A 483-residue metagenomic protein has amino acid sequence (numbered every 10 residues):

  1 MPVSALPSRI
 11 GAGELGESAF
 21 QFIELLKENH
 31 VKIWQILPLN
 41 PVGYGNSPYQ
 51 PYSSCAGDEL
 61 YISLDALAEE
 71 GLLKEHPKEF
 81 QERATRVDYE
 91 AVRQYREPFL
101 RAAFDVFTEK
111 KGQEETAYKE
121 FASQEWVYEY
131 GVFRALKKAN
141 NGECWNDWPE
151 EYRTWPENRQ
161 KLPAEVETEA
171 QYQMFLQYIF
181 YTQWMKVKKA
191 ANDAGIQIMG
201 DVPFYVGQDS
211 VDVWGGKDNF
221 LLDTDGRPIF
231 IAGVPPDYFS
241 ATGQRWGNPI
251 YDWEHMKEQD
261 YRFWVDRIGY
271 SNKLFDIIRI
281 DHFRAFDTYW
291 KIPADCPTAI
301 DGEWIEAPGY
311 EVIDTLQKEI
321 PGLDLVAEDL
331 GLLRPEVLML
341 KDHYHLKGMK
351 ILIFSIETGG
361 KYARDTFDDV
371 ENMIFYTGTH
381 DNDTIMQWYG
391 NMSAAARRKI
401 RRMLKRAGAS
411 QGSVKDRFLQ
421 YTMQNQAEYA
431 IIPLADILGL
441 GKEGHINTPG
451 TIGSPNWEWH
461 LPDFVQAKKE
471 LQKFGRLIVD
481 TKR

Functional and structural regions predicted by a protein language model:
M1-S4, F20: N-terminal regions that are enriched for targeting/export leaders and immediately downstream pro/stem segments
P2, N46-Y181, V206-I431, A435-I437 (+2 more regions): Alpha-amylase-like alpha-glycosidases and glucanotransferases acting on alpha-linked glucans and related
G11-L15: A short, glycine/small-residue-rich beta-strand->loop->alpha-helix junction that serves as a flexible
E17-V42, K273-F275, T422: Catalytic domains of carbohydrate-active enzymes, especially glycoside hydrolases
K27, W184-A194, Q317, K341-D342: Surface-exposed amphipathic alpha-helices with a cationic face
V31-P38, A191, Q197-P203, S271-A285: Short acidic catalytic loops
Q173, Q177-V206: Conserved, well-ordered alpha-helix/loop/beta-strand core segments that scaffold catalytic motifs
G439-R483: Structured C-terminal cap/extension of enzyme domains
